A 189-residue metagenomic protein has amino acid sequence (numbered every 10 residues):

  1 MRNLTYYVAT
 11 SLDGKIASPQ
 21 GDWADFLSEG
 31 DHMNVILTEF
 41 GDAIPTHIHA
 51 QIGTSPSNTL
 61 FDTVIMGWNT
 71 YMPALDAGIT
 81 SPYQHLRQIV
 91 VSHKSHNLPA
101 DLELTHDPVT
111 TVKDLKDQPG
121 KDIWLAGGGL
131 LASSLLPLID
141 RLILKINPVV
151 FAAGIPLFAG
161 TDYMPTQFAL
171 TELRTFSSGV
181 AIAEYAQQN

Functional and structural regions predicted by a protein language model:
M1-N189: Enzymes that bind and transform nitrogen-containing heteroaromatic metabolites
